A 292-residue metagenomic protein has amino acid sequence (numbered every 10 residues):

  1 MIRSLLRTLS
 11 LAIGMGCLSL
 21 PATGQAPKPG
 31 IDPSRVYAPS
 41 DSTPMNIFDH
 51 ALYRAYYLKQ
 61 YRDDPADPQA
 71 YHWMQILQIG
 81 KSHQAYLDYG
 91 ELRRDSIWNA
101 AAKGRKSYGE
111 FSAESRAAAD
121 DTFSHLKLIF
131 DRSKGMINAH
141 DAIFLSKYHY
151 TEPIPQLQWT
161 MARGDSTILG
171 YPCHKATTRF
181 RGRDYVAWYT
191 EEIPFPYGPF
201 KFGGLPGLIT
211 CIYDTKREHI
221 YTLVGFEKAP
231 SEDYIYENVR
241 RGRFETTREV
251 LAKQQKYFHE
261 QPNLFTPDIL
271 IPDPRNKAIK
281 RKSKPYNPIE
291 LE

Functional and structural regions predicted by a protein language model:
M1-P33: Bacterial Sec-dependent N-terminal signal peptides
A26-E292: Extended soluble regions of mature proteins
